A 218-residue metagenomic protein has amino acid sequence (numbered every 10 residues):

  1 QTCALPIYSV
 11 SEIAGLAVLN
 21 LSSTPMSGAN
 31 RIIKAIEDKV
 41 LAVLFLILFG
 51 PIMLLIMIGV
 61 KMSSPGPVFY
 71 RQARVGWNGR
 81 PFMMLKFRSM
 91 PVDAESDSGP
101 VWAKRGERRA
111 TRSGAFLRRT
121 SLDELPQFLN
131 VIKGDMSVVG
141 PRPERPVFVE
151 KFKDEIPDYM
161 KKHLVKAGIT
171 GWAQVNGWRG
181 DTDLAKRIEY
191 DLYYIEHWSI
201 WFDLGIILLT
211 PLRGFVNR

Functional and structural regions predicted by a protein language model:
Q1-G50, Y194: N-terminal hydrophobic signal-anchor/signal peptide
I7-S9, F69-R109, T170-R187: Short, glycine-rich, amphipathic interfacial segments at transmembrane boundaries or analogous
A14, P25, A29, R105-R109 (+6 more regions): Residue-level signature of the cytosolic catalytic core of signaling kinases
A14, S22, R88, R142 (+1 more regions): Residues at the C-termini of beta-strands that transition into short coil/loop
G15, M83, R112: Membrane-interfacial amphipathic helices and adjacent loop/beta segments that form the lipid-substrate binding surface
A29-A94, N130, I200, G205-R218: A hydrophobic, helix-centered structural microdomain
K34, L41, K133, V147 (+1 more regions): C-terminal terminal-structure detector
A103-K166, I206-G214: A short, structured surface patch at a secondary-structure boundary
